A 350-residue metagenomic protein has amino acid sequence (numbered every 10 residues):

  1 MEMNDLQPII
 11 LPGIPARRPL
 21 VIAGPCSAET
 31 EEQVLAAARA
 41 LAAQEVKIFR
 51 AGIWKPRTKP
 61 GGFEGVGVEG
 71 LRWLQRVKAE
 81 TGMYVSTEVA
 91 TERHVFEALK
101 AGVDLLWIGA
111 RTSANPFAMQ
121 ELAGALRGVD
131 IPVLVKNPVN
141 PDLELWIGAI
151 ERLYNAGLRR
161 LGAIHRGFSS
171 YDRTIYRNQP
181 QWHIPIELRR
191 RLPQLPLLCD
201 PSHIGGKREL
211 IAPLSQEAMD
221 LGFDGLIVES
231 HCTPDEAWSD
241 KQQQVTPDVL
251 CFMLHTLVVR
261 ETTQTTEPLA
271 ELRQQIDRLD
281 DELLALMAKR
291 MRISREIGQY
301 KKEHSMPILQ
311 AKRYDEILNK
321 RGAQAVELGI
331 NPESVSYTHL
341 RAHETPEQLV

Functional and structural regions predicted by a protein language model:
M1-I22: N-terminal amphipathic alpha-helix/helix-capping segment at the start of soluble metabolic enzymes
R50-V68, C232-W238, G298-H304: Glycine-rich, proline-tolerant flexible connector loops at the mouths of alpha/beta enzymes
P56-V103, P116-F117: N-terminal active-site wall of soluble small-molecule enzyme domains
G61-L71, R111-R127, D142-G148, N178-H183 (+1 more regions): Active-site-adjacent beta->alpha loops and helix N-cap segments on the catalytic face of soluble alpha/beta enzymes
E64-Y84, A125-D130, I186-Q194, V245-R260: Alpha-helix-loop-beta-strand connector modules within alpha/beta enzyme cores
Y84-T91, D104-P116, P132-P141, I164: Catalytic beta/alpha-barrel core
V129-S230: Catalytic alpha/beta core domains of metabolic enzymes, predominantly
T338-E347: Conserved small/polar residues in nucleotide/adenosyl-binding loops
